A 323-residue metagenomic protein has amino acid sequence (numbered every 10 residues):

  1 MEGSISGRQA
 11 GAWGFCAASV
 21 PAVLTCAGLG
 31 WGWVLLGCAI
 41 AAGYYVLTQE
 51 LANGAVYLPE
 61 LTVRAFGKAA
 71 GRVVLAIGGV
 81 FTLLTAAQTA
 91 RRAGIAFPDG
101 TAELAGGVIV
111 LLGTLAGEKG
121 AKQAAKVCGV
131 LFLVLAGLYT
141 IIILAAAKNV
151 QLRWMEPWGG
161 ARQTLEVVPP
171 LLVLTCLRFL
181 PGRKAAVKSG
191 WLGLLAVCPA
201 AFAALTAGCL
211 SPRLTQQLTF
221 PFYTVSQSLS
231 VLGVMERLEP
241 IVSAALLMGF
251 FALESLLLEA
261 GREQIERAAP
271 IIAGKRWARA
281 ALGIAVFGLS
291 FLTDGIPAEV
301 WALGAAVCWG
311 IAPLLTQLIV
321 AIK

Functional and structural regions predicted by a protein language model:
E2-C26, W33-Y44, G78-T82, A86 (+5 more regions): Hydrophobic, membrane-embedded alpha-helices of multi-pass small-molecule transporters
A18, A65-A76, L131-A146, L194-A203 (+2 more regions): Small-residue-rich segments of transmembrane alpha-helices in multi-pass membrane proteins, especially helix faces
S19-A102, L111: Membrane helical hairpin/interfacial module
E60-V63, A90-A105, P181-C198, L256-G283: Helix-loop-helix connectors at the membrane interface of multi-pass transporters/channels
L83-A90, G94, L133-E156, A207 (+1 more regions): Hydrophobic alpha-helical segments and their helix-loop junctions in multi-pass secondary transporters
A93, F97, T101-G106, L115-A147 (+1 more regions): Membrane-interface loop-to-helix entry segments
C209-E239: Membrane-interface interhelical connector segments
A269-K275, G288-V307: Extracellular/periplasmic helix-loop-helix junctions in multi-pass membrane proteins
